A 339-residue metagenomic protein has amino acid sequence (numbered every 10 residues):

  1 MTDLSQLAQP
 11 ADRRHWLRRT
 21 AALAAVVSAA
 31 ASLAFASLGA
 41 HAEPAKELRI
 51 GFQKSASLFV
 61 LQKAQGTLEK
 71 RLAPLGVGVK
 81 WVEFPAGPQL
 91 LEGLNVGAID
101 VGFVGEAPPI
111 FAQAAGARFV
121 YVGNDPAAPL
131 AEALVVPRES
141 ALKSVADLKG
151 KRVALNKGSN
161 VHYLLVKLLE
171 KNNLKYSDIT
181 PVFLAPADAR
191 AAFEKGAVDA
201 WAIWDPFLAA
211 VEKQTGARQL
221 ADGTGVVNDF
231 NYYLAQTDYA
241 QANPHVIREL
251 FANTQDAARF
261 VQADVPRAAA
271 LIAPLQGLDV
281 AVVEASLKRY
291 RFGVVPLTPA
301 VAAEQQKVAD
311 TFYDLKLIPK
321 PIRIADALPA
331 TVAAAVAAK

Functional and structural regions predicted by a protein language model:
A8-A24: N-terminal secretory signal peptides and thylakoid transit peptides that target proteins across membranes
V27-A40: C-terminal segment of classical bacterial N-terminal signal peptides
E43-L174, T180-F183, D199-I203, L220 (+1 more regions): Short, glycine-/small- and polar/acidic-enriched structural segments that line small-molecule recognition paths
S57-L58, K151-L155, V198, Q236-D238 (+2 more regions): Second-shell loop/turn segments in exported
E69-V77, V294-V301, I324: Short, solvent-exposed loop/beta-turn-alpha elements that line the ligand-binding surface or hinge of extracytoplasmic
A107, P181-V182, A187-P274: Pocket-lining segment of extracytoplasmic ligand-binding domains
A242-P319: Secondary-structure end/capping motifs
D310-K339: Conserved C-terminal helix/tail region of periplasmic/extracytoplasmic solute-binding proteins
